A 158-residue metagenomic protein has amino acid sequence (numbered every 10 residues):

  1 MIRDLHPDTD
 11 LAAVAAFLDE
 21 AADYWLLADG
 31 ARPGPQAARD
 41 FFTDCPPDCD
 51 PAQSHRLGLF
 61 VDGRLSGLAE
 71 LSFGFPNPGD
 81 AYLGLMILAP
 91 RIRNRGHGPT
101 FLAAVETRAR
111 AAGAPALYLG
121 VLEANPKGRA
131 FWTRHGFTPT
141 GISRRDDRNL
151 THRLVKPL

Functional and structural regions predicted by a protein language model:
R3-R93, L102-A104, R108, A112 (+2 more regions): Acetyl-CoA-dependent GNAT
P78-D80, A116, N149-T151: A generic structural signal for beta-strand entry/edge sites
R93, L119-R129, R145-L150: Conserved beta-strand-loop-alpha-helix junction that forms the acyl-donor binding cleft
T133-I142: Conserved acetyl-CoA-binding loop of GNAT-fold acetyltransferases
